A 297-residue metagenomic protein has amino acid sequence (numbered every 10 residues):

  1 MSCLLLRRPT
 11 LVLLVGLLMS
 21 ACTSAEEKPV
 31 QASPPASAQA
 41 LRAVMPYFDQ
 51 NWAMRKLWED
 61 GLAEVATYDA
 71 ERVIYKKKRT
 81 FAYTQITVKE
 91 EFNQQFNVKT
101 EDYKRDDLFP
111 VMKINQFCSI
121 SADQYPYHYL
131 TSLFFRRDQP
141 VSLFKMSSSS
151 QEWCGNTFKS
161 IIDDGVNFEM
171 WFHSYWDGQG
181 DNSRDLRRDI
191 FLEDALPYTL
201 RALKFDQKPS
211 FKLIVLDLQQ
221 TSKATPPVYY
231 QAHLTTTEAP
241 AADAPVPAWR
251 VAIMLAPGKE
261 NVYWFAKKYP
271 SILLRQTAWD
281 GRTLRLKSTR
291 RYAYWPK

Functional and structural regions predicted by a protein language model:
M1-L11: Bacterial N-terminal signal peptides that target proteins for export
V15-G16: Residue-level signal for mature regions of secreted extracellular proteins and peptides
M19-A21: C-terminal motif of bacterial Sec signal peptides marking the signal peptidase cleavage site
T23-E26: Bacterial signal peptide processing site
K28-G165, F205-K297: Acidic, serine/threonine-rich low-complexity disordered tracts
S160-S210: Surface-exposed beta-loop interaction hotspot
